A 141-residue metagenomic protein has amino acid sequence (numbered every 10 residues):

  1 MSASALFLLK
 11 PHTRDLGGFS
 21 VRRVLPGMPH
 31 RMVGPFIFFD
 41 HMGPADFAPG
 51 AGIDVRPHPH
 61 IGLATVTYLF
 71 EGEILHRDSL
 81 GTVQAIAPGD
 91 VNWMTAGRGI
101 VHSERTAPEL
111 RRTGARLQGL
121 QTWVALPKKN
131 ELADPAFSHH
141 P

Functional and structural regions predicted by a protein language model:
M1-P11: Short, Gly/Pro- and small/polar-rich lid/capping loops
R14-F70, G119: A short glycine-rich, His/Asp/Glu-containing loop-to-beta-strand
V66-P88, V101-S103: A short beta-strand-loop-beta hairpin characteristic of the jelly-roll/cupin
R105-L117: Short, compositionally biased
Q118, A125-P141: Conserved, well-structured core segments that form or line functional sites
